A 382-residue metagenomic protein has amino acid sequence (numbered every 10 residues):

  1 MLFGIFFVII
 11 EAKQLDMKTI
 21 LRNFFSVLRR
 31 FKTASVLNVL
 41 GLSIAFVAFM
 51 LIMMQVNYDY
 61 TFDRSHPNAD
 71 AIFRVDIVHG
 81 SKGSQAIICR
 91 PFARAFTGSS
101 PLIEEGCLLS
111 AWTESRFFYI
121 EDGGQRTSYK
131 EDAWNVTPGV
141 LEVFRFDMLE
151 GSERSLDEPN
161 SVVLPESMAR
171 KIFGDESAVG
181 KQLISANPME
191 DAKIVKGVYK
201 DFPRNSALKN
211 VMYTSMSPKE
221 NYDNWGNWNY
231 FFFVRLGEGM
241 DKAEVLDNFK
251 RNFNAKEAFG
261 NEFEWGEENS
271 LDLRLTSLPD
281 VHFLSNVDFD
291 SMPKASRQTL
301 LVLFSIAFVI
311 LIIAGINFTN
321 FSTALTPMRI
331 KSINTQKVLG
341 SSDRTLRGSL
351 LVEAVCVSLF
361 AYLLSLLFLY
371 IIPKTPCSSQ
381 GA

Functional and structural regions predicted by a protein language model:
M1-I5, I9, W134-E150, V162-A295: Mid-to-C-terminal secondary-structure elements that act as membrane-proximal/extracytoplasmic interface segments
L2-I9, K13, M17-L21, S26-A34 (+5 more regions): Membrane-helix entry/capping segments
L21-L37, G41, A314-V357: Intracellular coupling helices
L28, N38, D59, V75 (+11 more regions): Generic structural signal for small/hydrophobic residues in well-ordered secondary structure, especially within
V39-M53: Hydrophobic membrane-insertion alpha-helices, especially the h-region of bacterial N-terminal signal peptides
V47, R274, V355-A382: Small-residue-rich transmembrane alpha-helices
F49-V179, A186-I194, D247, F259: Structured, solvent-exposed hinge/loop segments at the ends of secondary-structure elements
L300-F321: Selective detector of the "anchor" transmembrane alpha-helix that sits immediately C-terminal
